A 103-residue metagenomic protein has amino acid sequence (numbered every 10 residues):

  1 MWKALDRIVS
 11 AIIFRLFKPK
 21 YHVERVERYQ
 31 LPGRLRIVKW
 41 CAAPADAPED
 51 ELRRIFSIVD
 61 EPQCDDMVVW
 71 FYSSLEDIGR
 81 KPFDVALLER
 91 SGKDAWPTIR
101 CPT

Functional and structural regions predicted by a protein language model:
W2-G33, D46-A47, A95, P102-T103: N-proximal, solvent-exposed amphipathic alpha-helical segments enriched in charged/polar residues
R15, V23, C64-D66, D77 (+1 more regions): Generic detection of intrinsically disordered/low-complexity segments and helix-coil linkers/edges
Q30-P82: Mature extracytoplasmic domains of secretory-pathway proteins
W70-T103: Polar/charged, Gly/Pro-rich intrinsically disordered segments
